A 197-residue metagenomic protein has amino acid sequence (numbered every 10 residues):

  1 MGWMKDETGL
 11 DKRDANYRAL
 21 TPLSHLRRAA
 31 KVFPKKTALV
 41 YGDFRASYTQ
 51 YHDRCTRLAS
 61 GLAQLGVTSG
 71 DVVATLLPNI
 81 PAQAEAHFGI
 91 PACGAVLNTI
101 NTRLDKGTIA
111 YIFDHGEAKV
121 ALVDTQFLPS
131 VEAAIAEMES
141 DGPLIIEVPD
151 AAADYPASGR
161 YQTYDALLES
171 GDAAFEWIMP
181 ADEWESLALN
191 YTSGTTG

Functional and structural regions predicted by a protein language model:
M1-A19: Flexible, non-catalytic linker and terminal segments flanking ANL/adenylate-forming cores
N16-A38: A short N-terminal helical cap/helix-turn-helix that marks the beginning of AMP-binding/adenylate-forming
P34, E147, R160-Q162, E169-Y191: Conserved pre-ATP/AMP-binding loop-to-beta segment of ANL
K35-I80, A84-F88, D105-A110, R160 (+1 more regions): Conserved AMP-binding/adenylate-forming core of the ANL superfamily
S47-T49, L187-G197: Conserved AMP-binding A3 loop
Q64-L65, A92-E169: Structural core segment of the AMP-binding/adenylate-forming
V73, G94, T195: Conserved G/P- and acidic residue-centered "switch" motifs that form tight phosphate/ATP-binding loops in soluble
